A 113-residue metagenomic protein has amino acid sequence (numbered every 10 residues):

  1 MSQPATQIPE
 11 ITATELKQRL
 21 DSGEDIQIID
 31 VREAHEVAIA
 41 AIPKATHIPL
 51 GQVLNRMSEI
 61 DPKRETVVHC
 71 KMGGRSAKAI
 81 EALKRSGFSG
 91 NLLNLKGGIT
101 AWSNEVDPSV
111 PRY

Functional and structural regions predicted by a protein language model:
M1-Q27, A34-V67, G74-Y113: Rhodanese-like catalytic fold shared by cysteine-dependent sulfurtransferases and DSP/PTP-type phosphatases
